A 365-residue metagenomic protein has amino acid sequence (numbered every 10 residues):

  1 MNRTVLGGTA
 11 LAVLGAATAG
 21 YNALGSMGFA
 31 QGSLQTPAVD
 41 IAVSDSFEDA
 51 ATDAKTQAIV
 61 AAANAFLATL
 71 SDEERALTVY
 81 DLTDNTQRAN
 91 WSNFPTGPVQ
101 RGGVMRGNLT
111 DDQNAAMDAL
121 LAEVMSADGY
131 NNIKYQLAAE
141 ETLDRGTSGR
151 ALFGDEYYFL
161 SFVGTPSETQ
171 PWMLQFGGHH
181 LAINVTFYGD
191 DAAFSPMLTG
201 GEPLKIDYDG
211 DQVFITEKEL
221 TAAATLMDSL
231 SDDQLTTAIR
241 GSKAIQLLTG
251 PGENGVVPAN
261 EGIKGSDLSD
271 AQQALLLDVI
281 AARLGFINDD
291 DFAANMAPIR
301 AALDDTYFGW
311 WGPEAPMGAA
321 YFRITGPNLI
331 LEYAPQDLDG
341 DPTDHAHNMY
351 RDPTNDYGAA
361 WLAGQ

Functional and structural regions predicted by a protein language model:
M1-N22: Gram-negative bacterial Sec-dependent N-terminal signal peptides
Y21-S126, Y130-Q365: A cross-kingdom marker for long, charged
